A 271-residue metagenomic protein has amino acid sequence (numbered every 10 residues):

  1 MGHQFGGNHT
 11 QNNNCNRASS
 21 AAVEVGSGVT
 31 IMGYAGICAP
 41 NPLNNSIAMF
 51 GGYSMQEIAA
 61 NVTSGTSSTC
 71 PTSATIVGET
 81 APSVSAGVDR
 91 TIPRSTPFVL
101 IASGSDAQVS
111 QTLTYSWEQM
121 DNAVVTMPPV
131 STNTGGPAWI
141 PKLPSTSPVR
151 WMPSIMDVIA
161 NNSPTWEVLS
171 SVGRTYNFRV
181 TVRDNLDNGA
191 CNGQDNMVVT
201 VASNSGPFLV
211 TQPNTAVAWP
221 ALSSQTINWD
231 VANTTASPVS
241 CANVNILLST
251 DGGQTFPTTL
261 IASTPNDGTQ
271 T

Functional and structural regions predicted by a protein language model:
M1-T181, N188-D195: Extracellular (secreted or membrane-anchored) zinc-dependent metallopeptidases, primarily metzincins but also closely
S85-D89, V210-T215, L260: Surface-exposed, proline-enriched loop/turn segments that connect beta strands in immunoglobulin-like
T96-L100, T215, S223-I227: Structural beta-strand segments of beta-rich domains
S103-A107, L186, D230-A236: Short amphipathic, basic-aromatic surface patches that mediate peripheral association with negatively charged
V125-P128, G252-A262: Surface-exposed loop/edge segments in extracytoplasmic proteins
V201-F208: Extracellular interdomain linker/stem segments of modular secreted and single-pass surface proteins
L247-D251: Conserved Ser/Thr-centered positions that define the repeating blades of beta-propeller domains
G268-Q270: Short strand-edge motifs at loop-to-beta-strand transitions and within beta-strands of extracellular beta-rich domains
